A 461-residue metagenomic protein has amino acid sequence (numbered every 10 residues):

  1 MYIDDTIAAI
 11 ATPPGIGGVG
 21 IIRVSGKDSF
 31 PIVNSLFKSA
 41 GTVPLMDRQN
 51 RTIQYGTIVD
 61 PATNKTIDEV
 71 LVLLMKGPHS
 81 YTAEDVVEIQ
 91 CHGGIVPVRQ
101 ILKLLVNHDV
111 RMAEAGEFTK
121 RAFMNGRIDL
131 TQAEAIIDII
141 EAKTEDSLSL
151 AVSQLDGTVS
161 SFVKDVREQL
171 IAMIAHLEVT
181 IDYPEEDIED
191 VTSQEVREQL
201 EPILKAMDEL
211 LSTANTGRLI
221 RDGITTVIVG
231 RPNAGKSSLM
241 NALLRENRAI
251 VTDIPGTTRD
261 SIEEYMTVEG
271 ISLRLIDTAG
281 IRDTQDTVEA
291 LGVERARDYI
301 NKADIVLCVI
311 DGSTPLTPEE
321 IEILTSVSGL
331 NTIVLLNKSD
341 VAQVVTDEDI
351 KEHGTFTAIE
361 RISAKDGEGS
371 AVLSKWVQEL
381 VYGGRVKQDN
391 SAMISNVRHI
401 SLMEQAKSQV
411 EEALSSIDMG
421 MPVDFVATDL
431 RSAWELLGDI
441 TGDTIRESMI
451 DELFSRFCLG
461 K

Functional and structural regions predicted by a protein language model:
M1-S149, S153, G157, I333: A glycine-rich (often HGG/GG-containing) alpha/beta subdomain
Y2-I10, P14, E145-T267, T284-D286 (+3 more regions): C-terminal-of-GTPase-core extension/linker across diverse P-loop GTPases
Q54-I67, V72-K76, T257-T284: Switch I (G2) and immediately adjacent beta-strands of P-loop GTPase domains
G93, L243, T278, I310-S313 (+1 more regions): Glycine-rich, N-terminal phosphate-binding loop of Rossmann-like dinucleotide-binding domains
L273, I305, I333: Short, Asp-centered acidic motifs that coordinate Mg2+ and/or phosphate in catalytic or ligand-binding sites
L275, V309, L335: Generic enzyme active-site microenvironment
E289-S313: Inter-motif core of Ras-like GTPase G domains
